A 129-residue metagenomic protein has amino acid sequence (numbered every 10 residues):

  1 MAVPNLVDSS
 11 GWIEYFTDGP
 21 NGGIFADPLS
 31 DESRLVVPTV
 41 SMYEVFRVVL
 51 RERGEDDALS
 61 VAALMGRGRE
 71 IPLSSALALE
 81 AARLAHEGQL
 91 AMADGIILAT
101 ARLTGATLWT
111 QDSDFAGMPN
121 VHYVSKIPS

Functional and structural regions predicted by a protein language model:
M1-V37, V49-S60, S129: Short, well-structured N-terminal submotif of metal-dependent ribonuclease cores
A2-P4, I71, L98-S129: Acidic, PIN/NYN-like endoribonuclease modules and their adjacent C-terminal/linker elements
S10, A76, A91, G95-I96: Active-site phosphate/pyrophosphate-handling residues
W12-I13, M42, A78, F115-A116: A generic structural signal for short hydrophobic patches within well-formed alpha-helices
G22, M42, A58-V61, S74 (+1 more regions): A general structural signal for well-ordered alpha-helical segments in protein cores
E44, G66-E87: Acidic catalytic patch
